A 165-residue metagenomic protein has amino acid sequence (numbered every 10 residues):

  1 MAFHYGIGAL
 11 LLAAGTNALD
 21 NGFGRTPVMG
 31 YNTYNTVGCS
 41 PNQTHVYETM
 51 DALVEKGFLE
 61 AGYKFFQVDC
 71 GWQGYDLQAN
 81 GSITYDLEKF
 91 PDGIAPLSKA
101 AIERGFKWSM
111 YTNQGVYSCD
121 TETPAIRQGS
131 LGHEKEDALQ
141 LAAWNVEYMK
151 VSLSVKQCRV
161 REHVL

Functional and structural regions predicted by a protein language model:
Y5, L10-F23: N-terminal signal peptide
A14-L19, T44-H45, A52, W108: Metal-dependent phosphate/diphosphate-handling catalytic cores characterized by acidic Asp/Glu clusters
A18-N35, F66: N-terminal hydrophobic targeting/anchoring segments and the immediately downstream early-domain regions of hydrolases
N35-V37, T49-C158: Aromatic-lined carbohydrate-binding/catalytic grooves of carbohydrate-active enzymes
S40: Core nucleotidyl-transferase/polymerase catalytic module
L165: Catalytic-core region of carbohydrate-active enzymes that cleave or remodel glycosidic bonds
